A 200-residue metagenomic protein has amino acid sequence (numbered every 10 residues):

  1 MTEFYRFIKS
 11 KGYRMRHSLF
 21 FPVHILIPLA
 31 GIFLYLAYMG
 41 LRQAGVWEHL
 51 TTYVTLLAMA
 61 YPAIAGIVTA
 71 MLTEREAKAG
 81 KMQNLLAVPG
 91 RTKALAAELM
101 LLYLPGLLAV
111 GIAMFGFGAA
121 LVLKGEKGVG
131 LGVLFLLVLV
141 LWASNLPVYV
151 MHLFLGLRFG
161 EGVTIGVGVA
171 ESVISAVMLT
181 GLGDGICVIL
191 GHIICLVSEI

Functional and structural regions predicted by a protein language model:
M1-I25: Aromatic- and glycine-rich beta-strand/loop motifs that create alpha-glucan
F4-K9, T92, A96, M100 (+1 more regions): Alpha-helical membrane-protein architecture signal
F21, L29-M71, A97-E161, V169 (+1 more regions): Secretory targeting signals
R42-A44, I165, V169-I200: Terminal transmembrane helical anchor/hairpin motif
A70-L104: Helix-loop-helix units of permease transmembrane domains in multi-pass membrane transporters, especially ABC
E76, P147, G162, V177-M178: Transmembrane alpha-helices and adjacent helix-loop boundaries
